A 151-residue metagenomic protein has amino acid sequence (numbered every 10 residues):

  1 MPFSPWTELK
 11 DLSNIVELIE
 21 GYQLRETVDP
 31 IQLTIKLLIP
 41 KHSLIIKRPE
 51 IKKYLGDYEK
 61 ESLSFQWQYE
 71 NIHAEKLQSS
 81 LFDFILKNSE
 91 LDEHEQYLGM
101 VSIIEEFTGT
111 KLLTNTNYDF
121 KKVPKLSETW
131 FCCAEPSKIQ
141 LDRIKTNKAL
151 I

Functional and structural regions predicted by a protein language model:
M1-H42: Conserved C-terminal portion of the radical SAM core fold that forms the substrate/S-adenosylmethionine-binding
I45-I151: Radical SAM enzyme core and accessory elements
